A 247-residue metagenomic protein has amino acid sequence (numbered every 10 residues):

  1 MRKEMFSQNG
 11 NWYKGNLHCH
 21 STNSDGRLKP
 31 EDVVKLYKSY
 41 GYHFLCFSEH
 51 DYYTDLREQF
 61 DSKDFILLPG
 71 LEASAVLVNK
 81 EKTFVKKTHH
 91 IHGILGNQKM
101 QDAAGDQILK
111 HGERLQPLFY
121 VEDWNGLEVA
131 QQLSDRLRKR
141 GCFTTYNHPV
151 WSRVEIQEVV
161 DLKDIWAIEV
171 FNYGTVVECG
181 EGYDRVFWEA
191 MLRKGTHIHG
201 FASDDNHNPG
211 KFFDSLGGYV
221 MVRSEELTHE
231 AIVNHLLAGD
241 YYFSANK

Functional and structural regions predicted by a protein language model:
M1-N9, G195-H199, N206-K247: C-terminal functional module detector
R2-F143, N147, V154-E155, K163 (+1 more regions): A metal-dependent hydrolase metal-coordination microenvironment
D25-L28, E155-D164, E181, P209-S224: Histidine/acidic-residue-rich catalytic or RNA/ligand-binding cores of hydrolases and nuclease-related proteins
E58, A190, N234, A238: Charged/polar, solvent-exposed surface patches and flexible loops
H148-V150, D204: Short, well-ordered beta-to-alpha junction loops that form the rim of enzyme active sites and present histidine/acidic
V170-H207, Y242: Active-site-adjacent C-terminal substructures of enzyme catalytic domains
